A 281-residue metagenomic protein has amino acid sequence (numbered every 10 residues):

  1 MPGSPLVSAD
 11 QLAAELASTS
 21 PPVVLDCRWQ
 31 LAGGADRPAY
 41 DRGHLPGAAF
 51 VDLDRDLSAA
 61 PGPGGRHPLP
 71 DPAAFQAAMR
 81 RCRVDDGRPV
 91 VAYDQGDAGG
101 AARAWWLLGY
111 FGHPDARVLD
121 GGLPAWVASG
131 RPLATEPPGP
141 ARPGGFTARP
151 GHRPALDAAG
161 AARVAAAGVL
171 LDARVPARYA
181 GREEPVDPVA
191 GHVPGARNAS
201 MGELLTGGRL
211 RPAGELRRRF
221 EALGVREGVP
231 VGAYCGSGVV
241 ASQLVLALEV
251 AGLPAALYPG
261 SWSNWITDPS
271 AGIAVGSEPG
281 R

Functional and structural regions predicted by a protein language model:
M1-R281: Cytosolic catalytic domains that perform sulfur/thiol-centered chemistry
